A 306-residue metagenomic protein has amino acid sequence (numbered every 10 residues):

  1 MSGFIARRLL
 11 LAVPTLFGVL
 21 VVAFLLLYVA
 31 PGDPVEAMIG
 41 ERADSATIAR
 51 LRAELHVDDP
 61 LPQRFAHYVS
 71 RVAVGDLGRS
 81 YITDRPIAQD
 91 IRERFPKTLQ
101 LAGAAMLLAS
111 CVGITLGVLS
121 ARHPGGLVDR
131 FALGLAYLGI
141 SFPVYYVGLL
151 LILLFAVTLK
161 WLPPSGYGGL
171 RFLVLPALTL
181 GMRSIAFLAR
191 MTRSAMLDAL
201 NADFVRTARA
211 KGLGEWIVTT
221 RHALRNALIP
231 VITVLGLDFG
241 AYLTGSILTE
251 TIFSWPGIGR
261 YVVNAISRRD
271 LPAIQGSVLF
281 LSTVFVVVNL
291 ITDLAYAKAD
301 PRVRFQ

Functional and structural regions predicted by a protein language model:
S2-G3, Q89-V128, V144, V157 (+1 more regions): Alpha-helical transmembrane segments of integral membrane proteins, especially multi-pass inner/plasma-membrane
A6-F17: N-terminal signal-anchor/signal peptide hydrophobic helix marking the start of the first transmembrane segment
L9, T47, L51, L61-L77 (+9 more regions): Hydrophobic alpha-helical segments of integral membrane proteins, encompassing both true transmembrane helices
T15-A66, R85, A156-L175: Hydrophobic alpha-helical transmembrane segments of membrane transport/permease proteins and related membrane-embedded
L16, L20, F24-V29, Y145 (+4 more regions): Membrane-embedded alpha-helical segments of multi-pass transporters/permeases
A23-V29, D59, S70, G134-P163 (+1 more regions): Membrane-water interface segments at the C-terminal ends of transmembrane alpha-helices in multi-pass inner-membrane
D58-I114: An internal, D/E-rich "acidic patch" concept
